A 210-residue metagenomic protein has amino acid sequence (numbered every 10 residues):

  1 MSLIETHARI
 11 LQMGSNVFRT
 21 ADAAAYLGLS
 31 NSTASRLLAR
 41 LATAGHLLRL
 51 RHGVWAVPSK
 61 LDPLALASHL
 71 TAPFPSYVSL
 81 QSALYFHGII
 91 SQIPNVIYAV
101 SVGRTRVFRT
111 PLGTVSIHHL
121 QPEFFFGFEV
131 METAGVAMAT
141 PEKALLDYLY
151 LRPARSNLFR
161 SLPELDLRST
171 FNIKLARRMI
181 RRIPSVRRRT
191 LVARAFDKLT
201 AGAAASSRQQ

Functional and structural regions predicted by a protein language model:
M1-P75: Short beta-edge/loop segments at beta->alpha junctions of small alpha/beta modules that act as binding/recognition
P58-Q210: Nucleic-acid-binding surface
